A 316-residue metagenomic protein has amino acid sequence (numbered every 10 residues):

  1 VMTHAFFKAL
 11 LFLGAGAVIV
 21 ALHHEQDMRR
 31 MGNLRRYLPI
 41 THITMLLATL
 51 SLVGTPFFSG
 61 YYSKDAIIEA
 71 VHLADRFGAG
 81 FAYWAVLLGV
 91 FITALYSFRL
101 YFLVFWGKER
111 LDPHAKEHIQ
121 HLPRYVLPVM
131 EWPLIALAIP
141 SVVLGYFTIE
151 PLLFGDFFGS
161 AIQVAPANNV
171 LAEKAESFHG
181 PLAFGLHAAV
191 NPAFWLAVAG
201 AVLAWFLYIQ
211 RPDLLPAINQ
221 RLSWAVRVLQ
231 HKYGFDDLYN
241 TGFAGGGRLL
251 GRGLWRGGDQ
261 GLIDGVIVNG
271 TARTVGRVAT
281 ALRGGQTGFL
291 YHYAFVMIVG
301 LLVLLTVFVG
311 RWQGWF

Functional and structural regions predicted by a protein language model:
V1, H72-A82, G310-F316: Helix-coil boundary and interhelical linker segments in multi-pass alpha-helical membrane proteins
V1-M28: Alpha-helical multi-pass transmembrane bundles of energy-transducing inner-membrane proteins
K8, F12, G80-H121, G159 (+1 more regions): Predominantly late transmembrane helices and immediately cytosolic-facing juxtamembrane segments
I19-L22, M28-R29, F105-L122, L215-K232 (+2 more regions): Juxtamembrane inter-helical linkers in multi-pass membrane proteins
L22-F58, G80-G89, A115-L144, W224-L229: Interfacial and helix-entry/exit segments of alpha-helical transmembrane bundles in multi-pass inner-membrane proteins
L34-G78, W106-H114, H118, F157-A175: Flexible glycine/proline-rich, aromatic-decorated loop/lid segments
L50-Y62, A66, A138-F158, F243 (+2 more regions): Alpha-helical transmembrane segments and their membrane-interface junctions in multi-pass membrane proteins
E150-W195, F206-F316: Aromatic-capped, Gly/Pro-kinked transmembrane alpha-helices
